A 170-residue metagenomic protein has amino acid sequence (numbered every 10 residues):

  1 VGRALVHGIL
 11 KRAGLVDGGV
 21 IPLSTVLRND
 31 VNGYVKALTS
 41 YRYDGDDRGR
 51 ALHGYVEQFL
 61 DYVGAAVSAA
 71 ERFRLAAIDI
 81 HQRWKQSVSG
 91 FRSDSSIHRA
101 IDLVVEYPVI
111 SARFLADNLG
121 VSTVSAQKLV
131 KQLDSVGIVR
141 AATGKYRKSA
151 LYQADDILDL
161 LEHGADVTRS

Functional and structural regions predicted by a protein language model:
V1-R74: Phosphate/pyrophosphate-binding active-site loops
D47, A70-E71, R113-F114, H163-D166: Short conserved micro-motifs at the rims of enzyme active sites and ligand-binding pockets
A70-I101: Short alpha-helical segments that sit at the start of domains
S93-D94, G144-V167: Short, cationic-aromatic polyanion-contact patches
I101, E106-N118: Short acidic, hydrophobic short linear motifs in intrinsically disordered regions
V121-Q132: Short amphipathic alpha-helical interaction segments
D134-G144: A short, conserved structural fragment
